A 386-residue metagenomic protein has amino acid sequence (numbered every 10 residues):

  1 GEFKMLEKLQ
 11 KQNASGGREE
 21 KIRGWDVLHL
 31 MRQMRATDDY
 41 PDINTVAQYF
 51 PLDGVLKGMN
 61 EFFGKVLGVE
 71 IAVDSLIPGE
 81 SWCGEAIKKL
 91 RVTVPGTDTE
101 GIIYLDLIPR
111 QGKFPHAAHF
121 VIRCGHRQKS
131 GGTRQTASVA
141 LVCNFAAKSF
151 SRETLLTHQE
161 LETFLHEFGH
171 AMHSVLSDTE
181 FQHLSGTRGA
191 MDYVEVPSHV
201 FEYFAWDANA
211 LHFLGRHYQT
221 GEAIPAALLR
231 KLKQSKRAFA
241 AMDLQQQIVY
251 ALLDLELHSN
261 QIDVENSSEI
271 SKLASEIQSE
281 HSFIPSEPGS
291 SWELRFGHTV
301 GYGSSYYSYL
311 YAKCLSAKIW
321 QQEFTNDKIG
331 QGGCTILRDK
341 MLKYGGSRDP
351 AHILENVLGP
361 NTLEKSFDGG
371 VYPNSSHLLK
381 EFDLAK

Functional and structural regions predicted by a protein language model:
G1-A147, Y203-S259, E269-S282, P288-L294: Active-site-proximal, well-structured secondary-structure segments within enzyme catalytic domains
D42, N60, G68-V73, T154-T157 (+2 more regions): A broad "non-catalytic interaction surface" signal
Q48, L52, F150-L161, H183-T187 (+2 more regions): Alpha-helix N-cap/helix-initiation motif
F63, L155-V175, S198, K313: Active-site recognition of the HExxH zinc-binding catalytic motif
L165, A241-N260, G289, F296-Q321: C-terminal substrate/ligand-recognition segments
V175-S185, W320, F324-T325: Glycine-rich phosphate/pyrophosphate-binding loops and their adjacent beta-strand/loop elements at enzyme active sites
E180-P197, F201-E202, K328-G345: Substrate-binding beta-hairpin/strand module that engages nucleic acids
N326-K386: C-terminal amphipathic alpha-helical interaction region
